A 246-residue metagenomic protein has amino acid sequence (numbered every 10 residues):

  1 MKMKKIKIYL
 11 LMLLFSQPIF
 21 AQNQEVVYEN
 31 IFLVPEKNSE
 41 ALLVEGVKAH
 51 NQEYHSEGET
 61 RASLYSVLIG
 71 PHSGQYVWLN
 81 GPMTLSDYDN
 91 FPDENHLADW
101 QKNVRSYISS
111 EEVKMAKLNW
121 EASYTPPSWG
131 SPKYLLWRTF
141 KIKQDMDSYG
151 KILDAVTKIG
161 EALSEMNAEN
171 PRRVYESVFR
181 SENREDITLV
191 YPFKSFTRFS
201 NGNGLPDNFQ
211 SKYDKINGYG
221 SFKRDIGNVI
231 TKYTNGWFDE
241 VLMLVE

Functional and structural regions predicted by a protein language model:
M1-E25: Bacterial Sec-dependent N-terminal signal peptides
A21-E246: Short S/T/G/P-rich N-terminal loop/turn motif that feeds into the first structured element of a domain
